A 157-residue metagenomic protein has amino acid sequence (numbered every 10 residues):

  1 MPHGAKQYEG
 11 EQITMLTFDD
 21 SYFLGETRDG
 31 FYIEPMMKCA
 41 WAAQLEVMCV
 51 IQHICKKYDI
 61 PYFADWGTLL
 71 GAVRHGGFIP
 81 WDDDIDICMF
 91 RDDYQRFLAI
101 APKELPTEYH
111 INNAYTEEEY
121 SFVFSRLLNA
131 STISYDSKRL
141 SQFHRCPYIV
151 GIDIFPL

Functional and structural regions predicted by a protein language model:
G4, Y8-F31, C39: N-terminal regions that are enriched for targeting/export leaders and immediately downstream pro/stem segments
Y22, Y32-K56, A101-L157: Conserved catalytic core of two-metal-ion nucleotidyltransferases
Q52-I85, Y94-Q95: Active-site nucleotide-donor binding segment shared across nucleotidyl transfer reactions
C88-F90: Short hydrophobic/aromatic beta-strand micro-patches that form the beta-sheet surface supporting nucleotide- or nucleic
D92-Q95, P102: Short alpha-helix within the catalytic core of nucleotide-sugar-dependent glycosyltransferases
